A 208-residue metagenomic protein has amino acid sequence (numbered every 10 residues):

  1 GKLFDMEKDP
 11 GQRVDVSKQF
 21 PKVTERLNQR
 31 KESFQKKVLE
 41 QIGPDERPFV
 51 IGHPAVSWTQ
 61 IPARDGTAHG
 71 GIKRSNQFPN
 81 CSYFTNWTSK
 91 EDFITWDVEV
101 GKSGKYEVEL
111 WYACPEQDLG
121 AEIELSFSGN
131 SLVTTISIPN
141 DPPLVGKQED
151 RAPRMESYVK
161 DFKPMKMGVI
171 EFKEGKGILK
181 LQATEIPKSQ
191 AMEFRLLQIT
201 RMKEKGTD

Functional and structural regions predicted by a protein language model:
G1-K2, M6: C-terminal cap/loop subdomain of S1 sulfatases and analogous C-terminal strand-loop tails that border
D9-Q19, V23-D208: Extracytoplasmic
